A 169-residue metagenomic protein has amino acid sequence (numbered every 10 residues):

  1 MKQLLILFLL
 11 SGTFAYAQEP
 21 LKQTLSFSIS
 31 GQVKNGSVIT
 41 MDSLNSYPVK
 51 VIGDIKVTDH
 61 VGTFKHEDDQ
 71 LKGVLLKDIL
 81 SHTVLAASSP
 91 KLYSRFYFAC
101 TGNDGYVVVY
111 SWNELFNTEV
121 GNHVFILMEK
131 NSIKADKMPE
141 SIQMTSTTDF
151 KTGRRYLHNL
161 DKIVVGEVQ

Functional and structural regions predicted by a protein language model:
M1-E19: Bacterial Sec-dependent N-terminal signal peptides
Q18-Q169: N-terminal intrinsically disordered, low-complexity segments enriched in P/E/S/T
